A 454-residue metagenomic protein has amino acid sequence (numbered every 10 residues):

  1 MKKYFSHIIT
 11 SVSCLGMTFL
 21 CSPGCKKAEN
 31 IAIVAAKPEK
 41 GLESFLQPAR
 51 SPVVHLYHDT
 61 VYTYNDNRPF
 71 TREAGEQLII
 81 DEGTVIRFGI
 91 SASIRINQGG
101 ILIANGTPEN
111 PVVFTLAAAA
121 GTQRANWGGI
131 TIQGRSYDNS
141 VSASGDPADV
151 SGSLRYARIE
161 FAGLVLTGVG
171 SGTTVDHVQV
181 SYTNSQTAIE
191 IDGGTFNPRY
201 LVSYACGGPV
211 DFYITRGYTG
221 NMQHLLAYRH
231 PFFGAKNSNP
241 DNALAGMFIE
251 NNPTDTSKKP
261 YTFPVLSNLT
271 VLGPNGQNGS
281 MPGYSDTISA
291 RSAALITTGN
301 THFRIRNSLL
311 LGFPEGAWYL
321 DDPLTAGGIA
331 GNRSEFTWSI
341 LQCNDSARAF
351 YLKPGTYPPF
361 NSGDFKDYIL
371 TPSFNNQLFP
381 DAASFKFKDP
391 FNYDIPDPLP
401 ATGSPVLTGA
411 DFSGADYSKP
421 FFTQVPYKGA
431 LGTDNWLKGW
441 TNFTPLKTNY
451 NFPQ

Functional and structural regions predicted by a protein language model:
M1-F5, C14-L46: Bacterial Sec-dependent N-terminal signal peptides
E29-V61, N65-E73, Q77-L78, S91-G99 (+2 more regions): Extracellular beta-rich repeat passengers
